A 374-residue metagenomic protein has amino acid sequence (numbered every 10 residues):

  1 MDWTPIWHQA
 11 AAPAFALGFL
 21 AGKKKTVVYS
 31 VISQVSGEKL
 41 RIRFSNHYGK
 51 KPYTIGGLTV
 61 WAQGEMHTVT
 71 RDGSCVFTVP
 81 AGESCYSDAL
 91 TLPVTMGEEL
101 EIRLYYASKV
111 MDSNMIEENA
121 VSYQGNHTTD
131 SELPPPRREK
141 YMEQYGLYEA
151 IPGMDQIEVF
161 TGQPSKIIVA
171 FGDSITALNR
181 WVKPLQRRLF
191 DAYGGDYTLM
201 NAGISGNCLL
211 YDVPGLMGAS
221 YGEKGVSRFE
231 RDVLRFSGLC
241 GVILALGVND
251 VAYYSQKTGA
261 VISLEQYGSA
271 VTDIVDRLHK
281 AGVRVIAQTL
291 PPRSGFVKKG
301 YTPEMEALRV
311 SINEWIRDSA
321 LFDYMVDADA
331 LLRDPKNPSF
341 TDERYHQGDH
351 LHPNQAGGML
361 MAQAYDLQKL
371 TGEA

Functional and structural regions predicted by a protein language model:
M1-F171, A177, K183, F190-G194 (+1 more regions): N-terminal secretory targeting modules
V28, L58, I157, S165-A270 (+1 more regions): Conserved SGNH/GDSL esterase-like catalytic core that processes O-acyl groups on lipids and polysaccharides
Q163, G194, K280, S319-A320: Short, well-ordered coil/turn elements that cap or connect secondary structure elements
L246, T289-L290: A cross-domain feature marking catalytic cores of carbohydrate-active enzymes and several ubiquitous metabolic/repair
A252, L290-A374: Catalytic His-Asp segment of secreted/periplasmic serine-dependent ester chemistry enzymes
V271-G282: Surface-exposed amphipathic alpha-helices with a cationic face
